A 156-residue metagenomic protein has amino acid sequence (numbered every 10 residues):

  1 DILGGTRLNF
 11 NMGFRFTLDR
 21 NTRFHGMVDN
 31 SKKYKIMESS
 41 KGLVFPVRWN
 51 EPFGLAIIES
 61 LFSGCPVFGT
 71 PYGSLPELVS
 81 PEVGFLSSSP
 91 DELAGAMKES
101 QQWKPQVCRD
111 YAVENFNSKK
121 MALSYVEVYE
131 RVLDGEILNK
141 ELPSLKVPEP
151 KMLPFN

Functional and structural regions predicted by a protein language model:
G4, N11-K35: Nucleotide-activated donor-binding/catalytic signature segment of Leloir-type glycosyltransferases, i.e., the conserved
Y34, I57-F62, P76-E77: Short alpha-helical segment that forms part of, or immediately flanks, the ligand-binding pocket in carbohydrate-active
K35-S40, Y125: Short alpha-helical donor nucleotide-sugar binding micro-motif in glycosyltransferases
E38-P52: Acidic donor-binding loop of glycosyltransferase active sites
E51-G54, L61, P71: Short glycine/acidic-rich beta->alpha loop that forms part of the nucleotide-sugar donor binding site in diverse
P66-G69: Short hydrophobic beta-strand element within catalytic cores of glycosyltransferases and related nucleotide-activated
P76-E99, L153: Change "using UDP/GDP/dTDP sugars" to "using nucleotide sugars
Q102-S118, L138-L145: A short, well-ordered alpha-helix in the C-terminal region of glycosyltransferases
